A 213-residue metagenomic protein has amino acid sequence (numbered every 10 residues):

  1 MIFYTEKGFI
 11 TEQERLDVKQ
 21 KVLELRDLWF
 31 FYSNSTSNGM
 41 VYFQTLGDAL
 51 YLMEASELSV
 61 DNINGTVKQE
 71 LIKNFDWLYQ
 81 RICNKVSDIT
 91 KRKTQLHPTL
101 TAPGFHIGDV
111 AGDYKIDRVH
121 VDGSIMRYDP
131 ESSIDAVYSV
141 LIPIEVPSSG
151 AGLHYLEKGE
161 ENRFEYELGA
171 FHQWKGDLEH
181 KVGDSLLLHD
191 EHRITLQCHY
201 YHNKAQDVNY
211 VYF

Functional and structural regions predicted by a protein language model:
M1-Q69, K73-Q80: N-terminal auxiliary "cap/dimerization" subdomain that precedes the catalytic jelly-roll/cupin core of mononuclear
F3-T5, V137-S139, F171, R193-T195: Intrinsic-disorder/low-complexity, polar/charged segments enriched in Ser/Thr/Lys/Arg/Asp/Glu/Gln
I10-E12, V110, S124, E145-P147 (+2 more regions): Short, solvent-exposed loop/turn segments at secondary-structure junctions
K19-V22, V140-P143, I194-K204: Short, Φ-rich (hydrophobic/aromatic) sequence segments
M53-D113: Signature of the catalytic double-stranded beta-helix
K91-R92, D129, G183-S185: Catalytic micro-motifs at enzyme active sites that drive phosphoryl/nucleotidyl and oxygen chemistry
T101, G108-F171: Catalytic core of non-heme Fe(II) oxygenases with the double-stranded beta-helix
G152-F213: Catalytic core of Fe(II)/2-oxoglutarate
